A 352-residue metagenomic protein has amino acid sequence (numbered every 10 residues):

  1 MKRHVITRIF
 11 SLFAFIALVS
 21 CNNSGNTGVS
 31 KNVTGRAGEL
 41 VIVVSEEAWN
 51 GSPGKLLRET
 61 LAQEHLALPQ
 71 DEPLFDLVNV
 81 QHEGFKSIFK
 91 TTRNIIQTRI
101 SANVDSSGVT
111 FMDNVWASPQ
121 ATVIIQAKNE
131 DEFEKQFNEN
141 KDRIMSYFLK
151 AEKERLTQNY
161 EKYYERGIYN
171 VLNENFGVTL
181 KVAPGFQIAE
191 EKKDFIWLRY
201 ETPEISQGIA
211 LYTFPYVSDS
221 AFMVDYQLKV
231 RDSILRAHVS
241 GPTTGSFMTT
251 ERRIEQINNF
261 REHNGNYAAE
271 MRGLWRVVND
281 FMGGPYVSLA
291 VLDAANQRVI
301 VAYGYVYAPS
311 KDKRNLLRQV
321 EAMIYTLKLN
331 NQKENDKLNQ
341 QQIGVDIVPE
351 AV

Functional and structural regions predicted by a protein language model:
M1-F10: Bacterial N-terminal signal peptides that target proteins for export
A17-S20: C-terminal motif of bacterial Sec signal peptides marking the signal peptidase cleavage site
S24-Q120: Start-of-domain marker
N26-G28, T34, V43-E47, A183-P242 (+1 more regions): Secretory pathway targeting signatures of secreted, lumenal, and periplasmic proteins
D76, V80-K135, A237-N296, K311 (+2 more regions): Signature of long, low-cysteine stretches enriched in small and polar/charged residues
D113-N173: Long, acidic/polar, low-complexity amphipathic helices and coiled-coil-like
A121-N129, G208-T213, R298-Y307: Short, well-ordered beta-strand elements
K135-R155, F186, R298-V352: Surface-exposed amphipathic alpha-helical segments
